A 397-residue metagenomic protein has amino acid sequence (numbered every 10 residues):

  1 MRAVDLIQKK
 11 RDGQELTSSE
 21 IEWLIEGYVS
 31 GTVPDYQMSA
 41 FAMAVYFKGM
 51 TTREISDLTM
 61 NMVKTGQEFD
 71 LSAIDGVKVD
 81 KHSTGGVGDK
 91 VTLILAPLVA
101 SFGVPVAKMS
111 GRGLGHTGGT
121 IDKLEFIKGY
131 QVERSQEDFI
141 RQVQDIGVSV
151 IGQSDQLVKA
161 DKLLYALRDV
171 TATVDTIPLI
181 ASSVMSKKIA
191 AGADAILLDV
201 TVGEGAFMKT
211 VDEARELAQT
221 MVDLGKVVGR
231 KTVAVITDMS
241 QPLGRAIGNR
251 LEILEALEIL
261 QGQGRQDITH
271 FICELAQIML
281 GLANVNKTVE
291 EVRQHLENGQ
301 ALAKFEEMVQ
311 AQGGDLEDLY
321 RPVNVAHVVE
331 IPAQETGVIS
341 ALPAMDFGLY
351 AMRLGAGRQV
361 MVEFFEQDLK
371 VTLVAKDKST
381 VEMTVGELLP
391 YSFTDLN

Functional and structural regions predicted by a protein language model:
M1-G88, I127, E307-Q312: Acidic, glycine/proline-rich low-complexity segments that act as flexible tails and inter-domain linkers
D5, K10, E15-T17, E68-F69 (+5 more regions): Well-ordered secondary-structure scaffolds
F47-K48, L93-A107, K187-G192, V227-V228 (+1 more regions): Alpha-helix C-terminal capping segments
V77-A100, V104-H116, Q359: Glycine/serine-rich anion-binding loops at beta->alpha junctions that coordinate negatively charged ligand groups
M109, V143, I151-S154, V184 (+3 more regions): Short beta-strand segments
L114-Y130, Q359: Active-site-proximal loop->helix
E125, R358-N397: C-terminal binding/interaction regions
E125-A191: Phosphate/pyrophosphate-binding betaalpha-module
